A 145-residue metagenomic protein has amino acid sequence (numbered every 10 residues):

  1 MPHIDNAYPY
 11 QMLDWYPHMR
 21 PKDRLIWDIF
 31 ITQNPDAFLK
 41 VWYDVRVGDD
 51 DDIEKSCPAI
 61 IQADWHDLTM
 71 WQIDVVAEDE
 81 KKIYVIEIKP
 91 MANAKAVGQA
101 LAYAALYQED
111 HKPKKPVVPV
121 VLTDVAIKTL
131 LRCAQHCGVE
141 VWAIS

Functional and structural regions predicted by a protein language model:
M1-S145: Charged, terminal alpha-helix-loop-beta segments that serve as non-catalytic nucleic-acid engagement and/or assembly
